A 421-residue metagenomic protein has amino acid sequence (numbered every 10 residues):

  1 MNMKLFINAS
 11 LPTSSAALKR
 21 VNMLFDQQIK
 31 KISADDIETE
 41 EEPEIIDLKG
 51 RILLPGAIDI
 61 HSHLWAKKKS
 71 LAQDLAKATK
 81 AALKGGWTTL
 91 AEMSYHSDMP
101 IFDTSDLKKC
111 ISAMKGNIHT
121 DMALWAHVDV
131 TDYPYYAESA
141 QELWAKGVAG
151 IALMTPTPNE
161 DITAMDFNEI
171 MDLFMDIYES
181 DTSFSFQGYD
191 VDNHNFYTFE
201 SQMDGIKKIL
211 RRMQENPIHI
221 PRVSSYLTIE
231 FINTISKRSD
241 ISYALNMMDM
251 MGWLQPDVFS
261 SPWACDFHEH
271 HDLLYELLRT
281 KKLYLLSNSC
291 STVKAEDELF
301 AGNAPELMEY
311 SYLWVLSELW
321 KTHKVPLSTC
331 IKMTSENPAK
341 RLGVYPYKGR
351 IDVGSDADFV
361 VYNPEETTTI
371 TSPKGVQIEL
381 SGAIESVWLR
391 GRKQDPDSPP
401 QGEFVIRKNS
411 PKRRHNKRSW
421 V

Functional and structural regions predicted by a protein language model:
M1-E40: N-terminal metal-binding scaffold of metallo-dependent hydrolase/deaminase domains
L48-N117: Metal-associated gating/positioning segment near the N- to mid-region
A72-T79, D132-L143: Short, acidic/polar
E92, A123-A126, P217-R222: Short catalytic-loop micro-motif centered on adjacent basic/acidic residues
A113-V128: A glycine-rich helix N-cap at a beta->alpha junction
A137-L285: Histidine/acidic residue-rich metal-binding segments in metalloenzymes
E200-N216, L278-P364: His/Asp/Glu-enriched, well-ordered alpha-helical/loop segment that forms or immediately abuts the divalent-metal
V353-I406: C-terminal cap of metal-dependent C-N hydrolases
